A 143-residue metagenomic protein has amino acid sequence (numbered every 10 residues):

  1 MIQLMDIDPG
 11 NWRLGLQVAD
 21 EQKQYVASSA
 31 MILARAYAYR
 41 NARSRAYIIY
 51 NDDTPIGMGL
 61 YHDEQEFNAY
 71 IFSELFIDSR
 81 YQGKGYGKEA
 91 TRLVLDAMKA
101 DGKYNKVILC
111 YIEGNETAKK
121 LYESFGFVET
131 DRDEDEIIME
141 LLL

Functional and structural regions predicted by a protein language model:
I2-S73, D78-R80, T91, A97 (+2 more regions): Acetyl-CoA-dependent GNAT
F67, G85, T117: Residues that form or flank phosphate/diphosphate-binding pockets in enzymes that use nucleotide phosphates
D78-R80, K84, E113-G114: Active-site acidic-Proline motif in GNAT/NAT acetyltransferases
G85, K103, G126: Short glycine-rich hinge loops at helix-strand junctions in the catalytic core of two-component histidine kinases
K88, E113-T130: Conserved active-site alpha-helix within GNAT-family acetyltransferase domains
M98-C110: Conserved GNAT acetyl-CoA-binding A-motif
I108-K119, D135-I137: Conserved beta-strand-loop-alpha-helix junction that forms the acyl-donor binding cleft
I138-L143: Terminal substrate-recognition subdomain of acyl/acetyltransferases
